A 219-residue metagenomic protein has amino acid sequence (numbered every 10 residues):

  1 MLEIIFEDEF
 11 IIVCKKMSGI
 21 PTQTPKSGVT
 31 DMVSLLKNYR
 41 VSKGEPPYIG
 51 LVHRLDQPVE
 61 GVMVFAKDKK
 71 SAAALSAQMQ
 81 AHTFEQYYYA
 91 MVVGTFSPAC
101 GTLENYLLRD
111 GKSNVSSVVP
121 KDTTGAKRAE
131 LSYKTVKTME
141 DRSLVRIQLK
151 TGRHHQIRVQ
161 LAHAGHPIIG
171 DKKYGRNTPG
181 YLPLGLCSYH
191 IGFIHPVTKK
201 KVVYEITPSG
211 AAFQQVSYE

Functional and structural regions predicted by a protein language model:
M1-E219: RNA pseudouridine synthases
